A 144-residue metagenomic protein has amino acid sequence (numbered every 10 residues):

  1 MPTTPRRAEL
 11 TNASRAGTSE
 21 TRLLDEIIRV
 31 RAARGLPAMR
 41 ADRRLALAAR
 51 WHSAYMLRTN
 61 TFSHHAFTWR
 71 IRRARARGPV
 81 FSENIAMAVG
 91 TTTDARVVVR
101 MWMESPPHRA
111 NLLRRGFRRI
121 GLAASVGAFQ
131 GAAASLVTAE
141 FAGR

Functional and structural regions predicted by a protein language model:
M1, M39, M56, M87 (+1 more regions): Detector for methionine-enriched segments
M1-T4, F81: Short intrinsically disordered, low-complexity coil segments enriched in acidic
T3-R72, R115-G121: Short, well-ordered surface patches within globular domains
R70-R144: A well-ordered secondary-structure block
